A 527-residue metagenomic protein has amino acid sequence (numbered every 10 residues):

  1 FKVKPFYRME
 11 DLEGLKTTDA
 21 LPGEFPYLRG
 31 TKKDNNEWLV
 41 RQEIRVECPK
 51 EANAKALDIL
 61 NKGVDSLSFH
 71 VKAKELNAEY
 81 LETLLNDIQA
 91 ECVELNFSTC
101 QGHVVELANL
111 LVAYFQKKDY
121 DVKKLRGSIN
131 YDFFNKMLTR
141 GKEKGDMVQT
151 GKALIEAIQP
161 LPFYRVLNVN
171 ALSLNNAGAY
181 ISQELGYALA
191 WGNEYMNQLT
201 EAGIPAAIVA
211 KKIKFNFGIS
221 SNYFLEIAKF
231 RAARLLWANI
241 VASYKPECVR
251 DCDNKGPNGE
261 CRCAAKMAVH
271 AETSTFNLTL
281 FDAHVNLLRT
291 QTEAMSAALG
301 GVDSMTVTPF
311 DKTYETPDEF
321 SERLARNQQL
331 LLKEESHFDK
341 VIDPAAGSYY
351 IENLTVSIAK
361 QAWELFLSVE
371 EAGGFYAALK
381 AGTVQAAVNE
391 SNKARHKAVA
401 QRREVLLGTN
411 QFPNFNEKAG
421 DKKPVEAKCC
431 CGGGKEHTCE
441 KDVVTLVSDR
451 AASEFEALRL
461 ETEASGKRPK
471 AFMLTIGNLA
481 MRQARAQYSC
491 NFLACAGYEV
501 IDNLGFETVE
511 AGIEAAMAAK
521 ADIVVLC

Functional and structural regions predicted by a protein language model:
F1, N130-F134, N170-N176, K211-S220 (+4 more regions): A glycine-rich phosphate-binding loop feature that marks nucleotide/adenosyl-phosphate handling sites
F1-N222, E226, E247-N258, C263 (+11 more regions): Catalytic alpha/beta active-site cores
F1-R29, D303, Q361-A471, G477: Intrinsic disorder at enzyme termini
G63, D119, W237, G300 (+4 more regions): Conserved, mostly hydrophobic/aromatic
D65, A90, D121, P160-Y164 (+13 more regions): Intrinsically disordered or highly flexible coil/loop and linker segments, enriched in small and charged/polar residues
L154, Q159-Q198, L288-F366: Mobile "lid/hinge" segments at catalytic clefts and subdomain interfaces of large enzymes
A179-L185, S220-A232, S274-L287, E315-A325 (+4 more regions): Short glycine/threonine-rich loop-to-helix capping motif typified by GTGT followed within a few residues by an Asp-Pro
E226, F230-L236, I240, A271 (+4 more regions): Extended, hydrophobic alpha-helical segments in both membrane/secreted and soluble proteins
